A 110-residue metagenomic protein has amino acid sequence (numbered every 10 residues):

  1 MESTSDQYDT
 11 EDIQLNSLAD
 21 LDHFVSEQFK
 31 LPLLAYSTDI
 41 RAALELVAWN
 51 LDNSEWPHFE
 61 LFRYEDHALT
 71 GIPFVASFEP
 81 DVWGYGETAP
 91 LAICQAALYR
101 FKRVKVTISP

Functional and structural regions predicted by a protein language model:
M1-T4: N-terminal targeting leader peptides, primarily classical Sec-type signal peptides for secretion
Y8-W83, L91, V104-P110: N-terminal segment of the canonical double-stranded RNA-binding domain
T88-R100: A short, charged, amphipathic alpha-helix used as a generic interaction element across diverse proteins
